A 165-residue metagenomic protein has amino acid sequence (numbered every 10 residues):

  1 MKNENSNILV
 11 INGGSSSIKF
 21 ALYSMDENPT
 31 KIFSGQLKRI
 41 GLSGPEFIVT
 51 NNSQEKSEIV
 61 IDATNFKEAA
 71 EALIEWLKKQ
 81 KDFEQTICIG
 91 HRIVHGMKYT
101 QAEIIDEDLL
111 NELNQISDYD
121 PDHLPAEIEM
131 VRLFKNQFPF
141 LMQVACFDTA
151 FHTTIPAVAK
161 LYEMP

Functional and structural regions predicted by a protein language model:
N3-L9: Extreme N-terminal starter segment of soluble prokaryotic enzymes
I8, S17-A63: Short glycine-rich, Thr/Ser-proximal phosphate-binding strand/loop in the N-terminal lobe of ATP-dependent enzymes
N12, L37, I89, D148: Residue-level signal for inorganic ion chemistry
S15-S17, F151: Conserved A3 ("GATE") glycine/threonine-rich loop of ANL adenylate-forming enzymes
S43-I87, I116, M130: Conserved active-site "lid/cap" helical segment
T64-E68, D108, P125-E129, P156: Conserved active-site and cofactor/substrate-binding residues in soluble primary-metabolism enzymes
L77-D122, V144, F151-A159: Short beta-strand-loop/turn "lid" adjacent to the catalytic site in phosphate-handling enzymes
L124-P125, V131-P165: Phosphate-binding/catalytic loop of phosphoryl-transfer enzymes
